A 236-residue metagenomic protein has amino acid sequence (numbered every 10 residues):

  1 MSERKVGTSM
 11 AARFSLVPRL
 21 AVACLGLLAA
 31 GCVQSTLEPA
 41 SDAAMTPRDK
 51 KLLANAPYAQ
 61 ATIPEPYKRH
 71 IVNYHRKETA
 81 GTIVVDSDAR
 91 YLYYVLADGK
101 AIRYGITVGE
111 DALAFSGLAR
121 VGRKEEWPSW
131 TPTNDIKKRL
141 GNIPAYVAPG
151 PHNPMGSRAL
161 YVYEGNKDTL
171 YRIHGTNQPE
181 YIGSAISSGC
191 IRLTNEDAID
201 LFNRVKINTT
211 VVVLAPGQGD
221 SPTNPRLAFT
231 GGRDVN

Functional and structural regions predicted by a protein language model:
E3-A21: Bacterial N-terminal signal peptides that target proteins for export
G26, A30-L52: Bacterial Sec signal peptide processing site at the extreme N-terminus
Q34-D42, H70-V72, K77-A80, L96 (+3 more regions): A general "mature secreted/periplasmic domain" signal
A43-H70: N-terminal low-complexity, Pro/Thr/Ser-rich intrinsically disordered segments that act as propeptides or flexible
E65-Y91, K100-V108, L140-A148, G175 (+1 more regions): N-terminal post-signal-peptidase region of extra-cytosolic proteins
N73, T82-D86, Y91-V95, R103-G105 (+5 more regions): Soluble periplasmic/extracytoplasmic beta-strand elements of cell-envelope proteins
A97, E126-S129: Short, conserved beta-turn/loop elements at beta-strand boundaries and strand-helix junctions
A112-L113, G117, S129, I136-N236: Exported/periplasmic cell-wall-interacting domains
